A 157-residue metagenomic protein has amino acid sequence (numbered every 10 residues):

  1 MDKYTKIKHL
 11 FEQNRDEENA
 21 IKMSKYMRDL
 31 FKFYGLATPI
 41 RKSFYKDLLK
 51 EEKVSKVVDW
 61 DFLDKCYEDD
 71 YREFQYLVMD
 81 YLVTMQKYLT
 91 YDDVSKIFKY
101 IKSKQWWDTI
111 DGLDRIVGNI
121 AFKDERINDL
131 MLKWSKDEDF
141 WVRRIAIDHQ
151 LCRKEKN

Functional and structural regions predicted by a protein language model:
M1-N157: Alpha-helical scaffold domains
